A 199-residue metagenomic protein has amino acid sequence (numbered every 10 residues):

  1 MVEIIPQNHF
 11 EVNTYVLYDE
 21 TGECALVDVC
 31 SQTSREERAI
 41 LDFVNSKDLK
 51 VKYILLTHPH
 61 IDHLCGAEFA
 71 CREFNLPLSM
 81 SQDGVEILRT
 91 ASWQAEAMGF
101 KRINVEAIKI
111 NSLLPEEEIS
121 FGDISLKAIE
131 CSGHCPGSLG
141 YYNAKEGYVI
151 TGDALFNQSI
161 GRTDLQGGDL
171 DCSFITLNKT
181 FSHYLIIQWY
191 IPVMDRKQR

Functional and structural regions predicted by a protein language model:
M1-E3, G122-S125: Conserved N-terminal entry element of GNAT/NAT acetyltransferase domains
M1-K47, G140-G152: Conserved beta-strand hairpin/beta-sheet module of binuclear metal-dependent hydrolase folds, prominently
E3, N13, K109, P115-E117 (+1 more regions): Residue-level marker for the onset of beta-strands and adjacent loop->beta junctions in well-ordered domains
I5-Q7, I108-N111, E130-S132: Short Gly/Pro-enriched turn/cap motifs at secondary-structure boundaries
A25-V27, L55, L78, I150 (+1 more regions): Residue-level marker for buried hydrophobic side chains located in beta-strands that build the well-ordered beta-sheet
S31-Q32, Q94, I124-R199: Metallo-beta-lactamase
Q32-E37, L41-F121: Active-site HxH/HxHxD metal-binding segment of metal-dependent hydrolases
